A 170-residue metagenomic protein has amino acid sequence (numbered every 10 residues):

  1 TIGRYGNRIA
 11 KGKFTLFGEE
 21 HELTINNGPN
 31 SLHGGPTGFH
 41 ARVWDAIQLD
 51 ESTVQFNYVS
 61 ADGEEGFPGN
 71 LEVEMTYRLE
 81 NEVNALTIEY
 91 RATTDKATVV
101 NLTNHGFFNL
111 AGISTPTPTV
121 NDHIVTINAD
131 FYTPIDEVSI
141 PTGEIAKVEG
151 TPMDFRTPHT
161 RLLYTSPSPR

Functional and structural regions predicted by a protein language model:
T1-F39, I140-P141, I145-K147, P152-F155 (+1 more regions): Active-site loop/turn microenvironments that scaffold catalytic and metal-binding pockets
Y5-R8, F39, P68-E72, N101 (+1 more regions): Short solvent-exposed loop/turn micro-motifs enriched in small/polar/acidic residues
F17-E19, D95, N128: Short strand-coil-strand connectors
T24-E82: Extended, loop-rich substrate-binding clefts of extracytoplasmic carbohydrate-active enzymes
A61-G112: Acidic, contiguous internal or C-terminal segments within carbohydrate-active enzymes that form a structured patch used
G106-T117, I127-Y132: Short edge-strand/loop segments of extracellular domains
N121-A146, D154-F155: A conserved active-site cap/scaffold subdomain adjacent to cofactor or substrate pockets
Y164-P169: Conserved small/polar residues in nucleotide/adenosyl-binding loops
